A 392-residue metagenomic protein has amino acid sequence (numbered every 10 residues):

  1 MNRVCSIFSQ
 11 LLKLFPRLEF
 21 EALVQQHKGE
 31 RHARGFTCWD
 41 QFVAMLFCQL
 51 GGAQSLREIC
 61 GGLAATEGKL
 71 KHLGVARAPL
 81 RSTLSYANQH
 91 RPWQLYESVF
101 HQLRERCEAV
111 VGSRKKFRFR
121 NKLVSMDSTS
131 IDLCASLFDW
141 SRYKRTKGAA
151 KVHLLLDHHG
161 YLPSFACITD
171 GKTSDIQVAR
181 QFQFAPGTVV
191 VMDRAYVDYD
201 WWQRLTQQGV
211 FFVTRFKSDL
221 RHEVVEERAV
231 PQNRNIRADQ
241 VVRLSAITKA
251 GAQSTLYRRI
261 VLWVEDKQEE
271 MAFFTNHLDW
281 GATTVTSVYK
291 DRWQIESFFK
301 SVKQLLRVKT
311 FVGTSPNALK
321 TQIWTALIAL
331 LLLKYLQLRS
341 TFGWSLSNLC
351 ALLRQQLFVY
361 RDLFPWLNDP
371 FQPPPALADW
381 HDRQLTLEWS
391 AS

Functional and structural regions predicted by a protein language model:
M1-E58, G62, R91, S98-H101 (+4 more regions): Single, function-defining residue in the core of a domain
G68-L70: Active-site cofactor/substrate anionic-group-binding motifs, chiefly glycine- and Lys/Arg-rich phosphate-binding loops
L73-H90: Major-groove recognition helix of helix-turn-helix-like DNA-binding domains
S141: A glycine- and small-aliphatic-rich helix-loop capping segment at beta-alpha/alpha-beta transitions that lines
